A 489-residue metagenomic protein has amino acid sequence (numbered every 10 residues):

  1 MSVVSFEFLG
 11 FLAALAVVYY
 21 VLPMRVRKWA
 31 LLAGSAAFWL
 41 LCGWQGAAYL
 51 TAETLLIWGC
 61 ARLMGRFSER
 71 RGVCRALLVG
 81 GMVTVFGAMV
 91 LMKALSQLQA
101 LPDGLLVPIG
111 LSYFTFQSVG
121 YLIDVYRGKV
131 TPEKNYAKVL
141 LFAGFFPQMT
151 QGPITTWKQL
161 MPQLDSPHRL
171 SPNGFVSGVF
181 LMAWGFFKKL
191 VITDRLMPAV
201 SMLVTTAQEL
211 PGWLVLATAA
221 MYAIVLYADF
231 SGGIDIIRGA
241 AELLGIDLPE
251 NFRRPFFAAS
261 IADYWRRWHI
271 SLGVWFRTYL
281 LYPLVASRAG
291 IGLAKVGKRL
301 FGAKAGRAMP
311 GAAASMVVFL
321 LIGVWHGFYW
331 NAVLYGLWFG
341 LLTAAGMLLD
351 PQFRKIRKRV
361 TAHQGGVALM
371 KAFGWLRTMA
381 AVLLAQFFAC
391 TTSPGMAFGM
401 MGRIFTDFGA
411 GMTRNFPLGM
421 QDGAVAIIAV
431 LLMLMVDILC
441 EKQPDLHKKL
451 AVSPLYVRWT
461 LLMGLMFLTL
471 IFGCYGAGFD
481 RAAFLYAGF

Functional and structural regions predicted by a protein language model:
M1-G488: Membrane-embedded transmembrane alpha-helical bundles that form the catalytic cores of multi-pass lipid-modifying
